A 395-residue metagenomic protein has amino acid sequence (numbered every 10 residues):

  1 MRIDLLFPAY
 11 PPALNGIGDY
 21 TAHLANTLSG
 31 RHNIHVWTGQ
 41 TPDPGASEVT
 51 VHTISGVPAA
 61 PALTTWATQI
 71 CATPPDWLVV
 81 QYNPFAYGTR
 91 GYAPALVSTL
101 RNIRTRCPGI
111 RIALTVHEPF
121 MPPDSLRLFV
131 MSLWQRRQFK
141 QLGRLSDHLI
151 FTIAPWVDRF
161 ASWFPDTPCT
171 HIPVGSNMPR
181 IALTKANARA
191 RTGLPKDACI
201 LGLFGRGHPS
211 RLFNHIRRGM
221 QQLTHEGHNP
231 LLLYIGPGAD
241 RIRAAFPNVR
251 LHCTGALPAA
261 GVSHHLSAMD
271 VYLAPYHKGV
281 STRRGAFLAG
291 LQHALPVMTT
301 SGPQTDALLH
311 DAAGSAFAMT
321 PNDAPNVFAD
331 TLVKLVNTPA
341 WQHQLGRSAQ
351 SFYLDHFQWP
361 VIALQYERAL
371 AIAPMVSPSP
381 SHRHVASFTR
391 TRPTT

Functional and structural regions predicted by a protein language model:
R101-R106, V130-L149: Membrane-proximal helix-turn-helix segments that form the acceptor-binding/catalytic region of lipid-linked
R111-A113, P119-Q141, L183-T184: Nucleotide-sugar donor phosphate/pyrophosphate-binding loop at the beta->alpha transition of glycosyltransferases
G143-L183, L203: Donor nucleotide-sugar binding/catalytic pocket of nucleotide-sugar-dependent glycosyltransferases
K185-A245: Conserved catalytic-core segment of nucleotide-activated headgroup transferases in glycan assembly
Y234-S263: Nucleotide-activated donor-binding/catalytic signature segment of Leloir-type glycosyltransferases, i.e., the conserved
L266-S281, L295: Acidic donor-binding loop of glycosyltransferase active sites
T305-V333: Change "using UDP/GDP/dTDP sugars" to "using nucleotide sugars
V327, K334, W341-D355: A short, well-ordered alpha-helix in the C-terminal region of glycosyltransferases
